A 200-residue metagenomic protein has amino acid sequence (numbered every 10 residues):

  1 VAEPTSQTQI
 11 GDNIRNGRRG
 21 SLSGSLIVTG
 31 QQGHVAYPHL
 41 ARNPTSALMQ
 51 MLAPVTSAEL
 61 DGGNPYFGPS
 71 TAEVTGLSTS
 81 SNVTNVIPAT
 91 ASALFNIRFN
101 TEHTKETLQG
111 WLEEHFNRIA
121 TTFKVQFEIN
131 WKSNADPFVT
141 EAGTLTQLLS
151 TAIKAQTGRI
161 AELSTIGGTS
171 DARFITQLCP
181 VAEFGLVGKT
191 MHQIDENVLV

Functional and structural regions predicted by a protein language model:
T5-Q9, N16-R18, L22-V200: Metal-dependent amide/peptide-bond hydrolase catalytic core, centered on the "pita-bread" metallohydrolase fold
